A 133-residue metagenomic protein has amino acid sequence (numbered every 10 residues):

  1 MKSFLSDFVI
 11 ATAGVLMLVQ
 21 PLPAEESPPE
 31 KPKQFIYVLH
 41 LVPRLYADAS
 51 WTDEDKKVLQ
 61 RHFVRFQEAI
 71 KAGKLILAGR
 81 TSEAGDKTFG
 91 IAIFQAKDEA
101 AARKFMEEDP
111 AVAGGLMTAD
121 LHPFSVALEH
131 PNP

Functional and structural regions predicted by a protein language model:
M1-V9: Bacterial N-terminal signal peptides that target proteins for export
I10, V15-L18: Hydrophobic alpha-helical segments of integral membrane proteins
Q20-A24: Sec/Tat signal peptide C-region and signal peptidase I cleavage site
E25-P133: Conserved, structured core segments of small domains
